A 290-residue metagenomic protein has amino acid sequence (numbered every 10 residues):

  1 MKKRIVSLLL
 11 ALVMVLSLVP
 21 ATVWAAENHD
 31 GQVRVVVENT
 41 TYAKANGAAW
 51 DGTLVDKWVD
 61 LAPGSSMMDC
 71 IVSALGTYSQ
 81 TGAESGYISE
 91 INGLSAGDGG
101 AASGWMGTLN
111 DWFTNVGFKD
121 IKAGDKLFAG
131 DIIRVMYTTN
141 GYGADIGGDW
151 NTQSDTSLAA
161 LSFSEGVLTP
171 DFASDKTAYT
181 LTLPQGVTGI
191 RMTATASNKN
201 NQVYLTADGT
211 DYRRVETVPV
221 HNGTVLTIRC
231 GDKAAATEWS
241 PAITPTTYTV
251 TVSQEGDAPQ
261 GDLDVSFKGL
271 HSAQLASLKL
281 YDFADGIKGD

Functional and structural regions predicted by a protein language model:
M1-I5, L9: Positively charged n-region of N-terminal signal peptides that target proteins for export
L16-G31: Sec-dependent signal peptide cleavage junction
E27-W58: Eukaryote-biased recognition of intrinsically disordered, low-complexity regulatory segments
M67-D125: Hydrophobic, secondary-structure "cap" segments at the distal end of domains
A129-I133: Loop/turn positions that initiate beta-strands
M136-I146: Short, charged beta-turn/beta-strand-edge "cap" motif at the junction between a beta-strand and an adjacent loop
I146-L278: Beta-rich interaction/scaffold domains
D282-D290: Short, tryptophan-glycine- and acidic/Ser/Thr-enriched carbohydrate-recognition patches
